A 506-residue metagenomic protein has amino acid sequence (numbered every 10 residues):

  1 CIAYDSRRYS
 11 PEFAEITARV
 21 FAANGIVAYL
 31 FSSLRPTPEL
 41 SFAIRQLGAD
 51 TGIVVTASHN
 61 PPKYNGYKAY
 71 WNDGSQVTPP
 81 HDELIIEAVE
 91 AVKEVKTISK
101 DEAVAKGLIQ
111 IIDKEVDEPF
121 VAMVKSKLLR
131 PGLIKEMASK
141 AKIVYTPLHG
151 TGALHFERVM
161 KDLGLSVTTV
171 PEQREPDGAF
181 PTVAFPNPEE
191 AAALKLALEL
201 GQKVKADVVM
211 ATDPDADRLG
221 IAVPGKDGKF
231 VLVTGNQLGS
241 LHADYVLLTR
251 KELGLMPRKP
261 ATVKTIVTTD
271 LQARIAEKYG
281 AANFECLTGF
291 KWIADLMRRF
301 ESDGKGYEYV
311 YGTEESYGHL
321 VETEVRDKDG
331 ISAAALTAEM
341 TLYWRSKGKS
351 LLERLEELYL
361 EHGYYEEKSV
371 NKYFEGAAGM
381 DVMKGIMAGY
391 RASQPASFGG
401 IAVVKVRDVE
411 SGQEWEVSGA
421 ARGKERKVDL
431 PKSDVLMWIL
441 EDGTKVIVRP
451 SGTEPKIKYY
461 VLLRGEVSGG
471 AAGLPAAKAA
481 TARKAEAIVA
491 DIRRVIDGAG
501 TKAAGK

Functional and structural regions predicted by a protein language model:
C1-D5, K142-Y145, L154, L320: Short glycine-rich or small-residue beta-strand-to-loop segments that form or flank ligand, phosphate, metal/Fe-S
C1-Y64, V159-K161, S166-G220: N-terminal small/polar loop signature for handling phosphorylated ligands or for N-terminal nucleophile
P11-I16, S41-R45, K63-A69, E90 (+10 more regions): Short acidic, glycine/serine/threonine-rich loops at helix termini
N65-G201: Gly/Ser/Thr-enriched, mixed-charge loops and adjacent short helices that form phosphate/oxyanion-binding elements
N72-S75, E87, E199-K264, T269-K278: Replace "Mg2+/Mn2+-dependent" with "divalent metal-dependent
V124-S126, E136-K161, T168, L194 (+6 more regions): Long hydrophobic segments that form regular secondary structure
A206-V208, K229-V231, T249-R449, Y460 (+2 more regions): Phosphate-binding and adjacent anionic-ligand microenvironments
